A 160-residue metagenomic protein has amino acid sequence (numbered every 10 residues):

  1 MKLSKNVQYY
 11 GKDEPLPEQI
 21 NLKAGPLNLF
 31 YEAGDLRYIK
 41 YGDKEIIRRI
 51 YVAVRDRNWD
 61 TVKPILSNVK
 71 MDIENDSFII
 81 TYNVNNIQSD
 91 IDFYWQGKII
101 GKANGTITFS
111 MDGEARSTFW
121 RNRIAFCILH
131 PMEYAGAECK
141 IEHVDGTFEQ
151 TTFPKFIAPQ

Functional and structural regions predicted by a protein language model:
M1-D56: Beta-strand-rich N-terminal accessory domains
K12-E18, K23, Y31-A33, D72-F78 (+4 more regions): Solvent-exposed loop and beta-edge segments used for protein-protein assembly and interaction
Q19, L36-Y38, T61-N68, F119-R123: A broad structural signal for short, well-ordered beta-strand segments within beta-sheet-rich domains
L22, L29, I39, I80-Y82 (+2 more regions): Generic structural hydrophobic/aromatic packing signal, biased to beta-strands
Y38-K40, Q88-D90, S117-F119, P159: A short local loop/turn or secondary-structure capping micro-motif enriched for an aromatic residue
D43, D76, D145-G146: Intrinsic-disorder/low-complexity loop/linker signature
R55-R116: Extended, loop-rich substrate-binding clefts of extracytoplasmic carbohydrate-active enzymes
T108-Q160: Polysaccharide-binding surfaces and accessory modules of carbohydrate-active proteins
